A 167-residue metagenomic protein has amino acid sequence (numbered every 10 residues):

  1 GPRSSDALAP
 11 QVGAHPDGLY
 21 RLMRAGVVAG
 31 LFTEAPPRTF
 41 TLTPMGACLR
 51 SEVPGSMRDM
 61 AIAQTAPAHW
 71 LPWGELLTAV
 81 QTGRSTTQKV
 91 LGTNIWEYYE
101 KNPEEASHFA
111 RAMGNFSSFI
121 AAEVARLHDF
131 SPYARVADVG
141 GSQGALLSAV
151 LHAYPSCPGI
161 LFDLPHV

Functional and structural regions predicted by a protein language model:
P2-S4, P10-R135: Conserved Class I S-adenosyl-L-methionine-dependent methyltransferase catalytic core
D6-A9, P158-I160: A general secondary-structure boundary signal
R135-V167: Class I SAM-dependent methyltransferase SAM/SAH-binding core
